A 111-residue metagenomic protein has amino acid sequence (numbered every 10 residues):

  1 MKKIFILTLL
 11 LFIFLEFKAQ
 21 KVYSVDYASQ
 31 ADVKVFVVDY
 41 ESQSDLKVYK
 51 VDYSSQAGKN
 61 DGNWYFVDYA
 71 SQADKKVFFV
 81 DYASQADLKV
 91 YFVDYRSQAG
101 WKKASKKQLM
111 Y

Functional and structural regions predicted by a protein language model:
M1-L15: Sec-dependent N-terminal signal peptides
A19-Y111: Repetitive, compositionally biased segments used for assembly/scaffolding
